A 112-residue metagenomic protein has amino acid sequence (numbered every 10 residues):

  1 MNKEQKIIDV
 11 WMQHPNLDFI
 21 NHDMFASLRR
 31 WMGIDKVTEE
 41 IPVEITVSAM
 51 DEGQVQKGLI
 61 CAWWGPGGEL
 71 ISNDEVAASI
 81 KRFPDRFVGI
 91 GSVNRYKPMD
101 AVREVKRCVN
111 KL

Functional and structural regions predicted by a protein language model:
M1-L112: Helix-coil boundary/capping segments in enzymes
